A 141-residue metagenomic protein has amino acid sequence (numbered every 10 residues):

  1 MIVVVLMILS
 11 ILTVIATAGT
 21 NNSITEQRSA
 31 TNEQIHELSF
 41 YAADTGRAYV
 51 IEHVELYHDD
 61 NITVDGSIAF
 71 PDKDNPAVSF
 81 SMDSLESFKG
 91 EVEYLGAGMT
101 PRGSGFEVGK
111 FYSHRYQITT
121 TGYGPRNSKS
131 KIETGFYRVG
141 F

Functional and structural regions predicted by a protein language model:
M1-V5, L9-F141: Terminal alpha-helical segments
